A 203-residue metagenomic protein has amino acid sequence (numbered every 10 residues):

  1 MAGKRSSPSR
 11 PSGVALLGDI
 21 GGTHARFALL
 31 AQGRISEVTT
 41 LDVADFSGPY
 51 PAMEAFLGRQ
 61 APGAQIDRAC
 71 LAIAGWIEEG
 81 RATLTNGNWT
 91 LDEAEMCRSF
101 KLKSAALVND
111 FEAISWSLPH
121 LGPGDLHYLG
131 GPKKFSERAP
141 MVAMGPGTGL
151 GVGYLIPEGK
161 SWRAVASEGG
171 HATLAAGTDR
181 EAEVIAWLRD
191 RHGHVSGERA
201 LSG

Functional and structural regions predicted by a protein language model:
M1-G3, P119, G124-P132: Flexible, acidic active-site loops/lids enriched in D/E/S/T/G that coordinate Mg2+ and/or position polar
S6-R59, V165-H171: Short glycine-rich, Thr/Ser-proximal phosphate-binding strand/loop in the N-terminal lobe of ATP-dependent enzymes
A25-L29, G75, A143-G145, L150-I156: Short beta-strand scaffold segments in enzyme catalytic cores
Q32, G87-T90, L121-Y128, P157-V165: A glycine- and small-aliphatic-rich helix-loop capping segment at beta-alpha/alpha-beta transitions that lines
V38-D42, A52, A61-A64, G193-G203: Adenine-nucleotide phosphate-binding core of ATP-dependent small-molecule kinases
V43, N86-G87, A106-E112, P132-S136 (+2 more regions): Active-site nucleophile and cofactor-binding loops and adjacent substrate-binding regions of central metabolic enzymes
A61-D125, A143, G151: Short beta-strand-loop/turn "lid" adjacent to the catalytic site in phosphate-handling enzymes
K133-V142, L150-G203: Glycine/GP-enriched mid-protein hinge/lid loop-to-helix segment characteristic of carbohydrate kinases
